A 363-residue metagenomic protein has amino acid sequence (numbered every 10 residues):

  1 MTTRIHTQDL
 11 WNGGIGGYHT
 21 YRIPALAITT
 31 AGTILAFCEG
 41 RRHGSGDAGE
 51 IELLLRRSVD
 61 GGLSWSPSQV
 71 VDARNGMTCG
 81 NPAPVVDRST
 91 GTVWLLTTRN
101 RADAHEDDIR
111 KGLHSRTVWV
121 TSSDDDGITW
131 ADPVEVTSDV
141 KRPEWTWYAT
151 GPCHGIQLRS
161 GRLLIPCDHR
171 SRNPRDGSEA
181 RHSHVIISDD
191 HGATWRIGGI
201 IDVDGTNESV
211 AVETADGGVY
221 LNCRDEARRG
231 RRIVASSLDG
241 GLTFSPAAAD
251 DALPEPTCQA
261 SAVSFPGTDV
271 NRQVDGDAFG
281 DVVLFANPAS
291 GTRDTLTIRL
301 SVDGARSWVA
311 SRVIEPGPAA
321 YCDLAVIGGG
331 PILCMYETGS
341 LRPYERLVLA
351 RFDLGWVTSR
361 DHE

Functional and structural regions predicted by a protein language model:
M1-E363: Asp-box/BNR beta-propeller blade signature and adjacent active/binding-site loops in extracellular glycan-interacting
